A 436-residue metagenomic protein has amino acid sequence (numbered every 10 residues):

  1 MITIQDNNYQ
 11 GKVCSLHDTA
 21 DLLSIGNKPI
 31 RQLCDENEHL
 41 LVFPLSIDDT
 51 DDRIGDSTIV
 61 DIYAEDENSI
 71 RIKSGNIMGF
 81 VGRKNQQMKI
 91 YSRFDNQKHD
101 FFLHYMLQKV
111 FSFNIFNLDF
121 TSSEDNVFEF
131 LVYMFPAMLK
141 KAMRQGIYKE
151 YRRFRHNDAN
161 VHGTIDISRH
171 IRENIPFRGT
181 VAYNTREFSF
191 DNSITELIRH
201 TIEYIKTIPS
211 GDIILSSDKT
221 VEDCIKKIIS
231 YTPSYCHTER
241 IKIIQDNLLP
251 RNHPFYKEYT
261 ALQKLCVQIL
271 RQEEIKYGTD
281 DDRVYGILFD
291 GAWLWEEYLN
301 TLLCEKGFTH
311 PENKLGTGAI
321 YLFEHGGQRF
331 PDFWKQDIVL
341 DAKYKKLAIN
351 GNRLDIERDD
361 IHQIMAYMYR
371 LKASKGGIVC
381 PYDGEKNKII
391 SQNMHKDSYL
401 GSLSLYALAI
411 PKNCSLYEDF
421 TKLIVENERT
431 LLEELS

Functional and structural regions predicted by a protein language model:
M1-T50, I275-S436: Catalytic core segments in nucleotide and nucleic-acid processing enzymes
I2-T279, Y285: Residue(s) in the substrate-gating loop at a strand-loop-helix junction that position the organic substrate next
